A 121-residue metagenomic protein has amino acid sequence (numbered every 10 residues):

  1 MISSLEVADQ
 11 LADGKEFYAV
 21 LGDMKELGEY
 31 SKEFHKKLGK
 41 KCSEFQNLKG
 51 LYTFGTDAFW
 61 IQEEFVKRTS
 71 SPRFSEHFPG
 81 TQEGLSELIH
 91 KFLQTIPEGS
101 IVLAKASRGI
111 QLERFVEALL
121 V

Functional and structural regions predicted by a protein language model:
M1-V121: ATP-dependent carboxylate-amine ligase
